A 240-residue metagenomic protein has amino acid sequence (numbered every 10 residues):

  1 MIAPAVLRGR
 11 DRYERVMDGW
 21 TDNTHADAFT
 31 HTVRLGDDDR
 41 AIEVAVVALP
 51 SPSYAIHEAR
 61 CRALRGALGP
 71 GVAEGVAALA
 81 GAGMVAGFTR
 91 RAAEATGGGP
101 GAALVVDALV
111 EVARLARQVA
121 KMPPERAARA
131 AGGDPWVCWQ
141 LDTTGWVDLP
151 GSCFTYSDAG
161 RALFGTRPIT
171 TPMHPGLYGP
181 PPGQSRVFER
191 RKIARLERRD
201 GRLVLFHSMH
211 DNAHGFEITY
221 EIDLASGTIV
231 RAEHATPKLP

Functional and structural regions predicted by a protein language model:
M1-E217, V230-P240: Intrinsically disordered terminal and processing segments
Y220-E221: A residue-level detector for well-ordered beta-strand positions
L224: Short, acidic, Ser/Thr-enriched surface-loop or helix-capping motifs
